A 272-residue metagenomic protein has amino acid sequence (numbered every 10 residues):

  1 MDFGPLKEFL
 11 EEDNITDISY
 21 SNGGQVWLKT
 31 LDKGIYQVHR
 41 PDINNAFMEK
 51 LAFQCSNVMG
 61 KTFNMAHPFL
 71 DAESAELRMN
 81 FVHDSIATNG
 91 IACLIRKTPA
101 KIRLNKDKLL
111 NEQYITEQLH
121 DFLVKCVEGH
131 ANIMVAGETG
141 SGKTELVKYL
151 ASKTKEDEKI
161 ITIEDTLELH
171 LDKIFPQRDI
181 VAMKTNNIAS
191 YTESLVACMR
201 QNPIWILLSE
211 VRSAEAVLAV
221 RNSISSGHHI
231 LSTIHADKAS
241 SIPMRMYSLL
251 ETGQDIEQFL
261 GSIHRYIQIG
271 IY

Functional and structural regions predicted by a protein language model:
M1-I15, M59-H67: Phosphate-interacting basic helix/loop segments used at nucleotide- and nucleic-acid interfaces
I15-I18, I267: Short acidic amphipathic segments
Q25-G129, I174: P-loop NTP-binding catalytic core
I133, Y149-I263: Switch/coupling sub-region of P-loop NTPases
V135-G137: Hydrophobic anchor at the beta1->P-loop junction of P-loop NTPases
G140: Walker A (P-loop) phosphate-binding loop of P-loop NTPases
K143: Conserved lysine of the Walker
H264, Q268-Y272: Conserved NTP phosphate-binding and transfer environment spanning the P-loop NTPase/kinase superfamily
